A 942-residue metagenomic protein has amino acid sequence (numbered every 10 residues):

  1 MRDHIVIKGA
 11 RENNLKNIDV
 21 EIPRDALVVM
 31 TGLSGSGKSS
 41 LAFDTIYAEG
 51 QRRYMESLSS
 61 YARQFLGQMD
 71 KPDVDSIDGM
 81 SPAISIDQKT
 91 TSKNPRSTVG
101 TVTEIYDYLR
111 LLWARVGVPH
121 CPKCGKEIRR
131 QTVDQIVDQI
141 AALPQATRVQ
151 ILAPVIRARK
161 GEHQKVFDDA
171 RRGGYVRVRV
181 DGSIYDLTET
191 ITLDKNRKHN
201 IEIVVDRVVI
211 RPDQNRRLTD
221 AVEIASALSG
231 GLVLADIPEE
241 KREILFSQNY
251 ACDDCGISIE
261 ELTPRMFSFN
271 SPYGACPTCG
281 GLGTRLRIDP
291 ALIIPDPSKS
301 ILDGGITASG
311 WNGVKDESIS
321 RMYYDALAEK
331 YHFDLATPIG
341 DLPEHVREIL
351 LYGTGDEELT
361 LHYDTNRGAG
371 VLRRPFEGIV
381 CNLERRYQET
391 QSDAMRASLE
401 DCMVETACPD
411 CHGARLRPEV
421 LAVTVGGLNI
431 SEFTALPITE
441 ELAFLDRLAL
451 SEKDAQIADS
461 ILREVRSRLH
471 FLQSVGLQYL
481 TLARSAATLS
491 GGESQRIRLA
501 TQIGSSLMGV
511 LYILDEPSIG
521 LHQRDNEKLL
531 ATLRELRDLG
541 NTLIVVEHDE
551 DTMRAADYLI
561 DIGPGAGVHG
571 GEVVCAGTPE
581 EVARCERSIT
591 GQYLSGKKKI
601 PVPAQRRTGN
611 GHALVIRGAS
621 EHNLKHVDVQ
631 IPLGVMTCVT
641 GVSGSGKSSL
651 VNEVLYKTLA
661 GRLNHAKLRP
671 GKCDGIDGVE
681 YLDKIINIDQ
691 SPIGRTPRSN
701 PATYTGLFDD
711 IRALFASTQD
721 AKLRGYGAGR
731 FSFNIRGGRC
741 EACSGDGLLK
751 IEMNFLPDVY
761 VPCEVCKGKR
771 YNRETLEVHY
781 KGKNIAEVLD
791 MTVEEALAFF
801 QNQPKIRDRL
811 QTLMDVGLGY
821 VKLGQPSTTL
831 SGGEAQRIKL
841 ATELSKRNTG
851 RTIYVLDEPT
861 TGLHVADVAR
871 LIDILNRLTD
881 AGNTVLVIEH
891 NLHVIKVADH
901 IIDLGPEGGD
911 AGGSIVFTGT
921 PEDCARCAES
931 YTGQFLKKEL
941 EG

Functional and structural regions predicted by a protein language model:
M1-G942: Conserved phosphate-binding elements of NTP-dependent enzyme cores
